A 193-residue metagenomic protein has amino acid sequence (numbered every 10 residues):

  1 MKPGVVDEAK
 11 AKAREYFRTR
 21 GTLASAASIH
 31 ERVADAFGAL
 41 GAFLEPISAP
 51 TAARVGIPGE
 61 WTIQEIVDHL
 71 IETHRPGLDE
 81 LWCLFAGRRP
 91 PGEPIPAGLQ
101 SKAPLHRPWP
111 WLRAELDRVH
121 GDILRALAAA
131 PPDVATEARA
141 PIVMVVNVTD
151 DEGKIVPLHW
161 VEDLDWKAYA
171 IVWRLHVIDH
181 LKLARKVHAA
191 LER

Functional and structural regions predicted by a protein language model:
M1-A11, A53-L99, A138-R193: Short, contiguous alpha-helical
M1-V33: Terminal targeting/low-complexity segments that flank the catalytic cores of oxidoreductases
A13-R20, P96-P104: A short small-residue
G21-A36, P58, E115, Y169-V172 (+1 more regions): Short, contiguous, pocket-lining structural segments that sit at or immediately flank catalytic/ligand-binding sites
A24, S28, R54, P58-T62 (+3 more regions): A structural signal for alpha-helical segments
R32-A36, G41, L99-D150, A168: Acidic/histidine-rich alpha-helical segments that form the ligand environment of transition-metal centers
V33-W61: A glycine-rich, hydrophobic loop/mini-helix early in the fold
F37-S48, R75-W82, D117-P131, I178-L181 (+1 more regions): Structural signal for well-ordered, non-membrane alpha-helices
